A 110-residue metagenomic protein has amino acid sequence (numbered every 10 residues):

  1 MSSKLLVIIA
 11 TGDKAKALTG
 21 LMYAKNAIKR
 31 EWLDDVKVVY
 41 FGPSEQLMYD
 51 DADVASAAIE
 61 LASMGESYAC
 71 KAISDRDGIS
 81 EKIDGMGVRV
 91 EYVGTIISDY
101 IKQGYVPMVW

Functional and structural regions predicted by a protein language model:
L5-L18, P43-M48: Short, glycine-rich nucleotide/cofactor-binding loops
K16-R30: Histidine-anchored nucleotide/phosphate-binding helix
L18-G20, M48-D51, S80-E81: Short, well-ordered secondary-structure micro-motifs
M22-N26, A55, D84-G85: Short, solvent-exposed amphipathic alpha-helical segments in soluble enzyme and RNA/protein-processing domains
A24, D35-F41, S67-I73: Short internal beta-strands
K29-L47: Small/aliphatic-rich secondary-structure junction motif
A52-S80: A glycine-rich helix N-cap at a beta->alpha junction
S80-W110: C-terminal structural segments of small proteins and small subunits
